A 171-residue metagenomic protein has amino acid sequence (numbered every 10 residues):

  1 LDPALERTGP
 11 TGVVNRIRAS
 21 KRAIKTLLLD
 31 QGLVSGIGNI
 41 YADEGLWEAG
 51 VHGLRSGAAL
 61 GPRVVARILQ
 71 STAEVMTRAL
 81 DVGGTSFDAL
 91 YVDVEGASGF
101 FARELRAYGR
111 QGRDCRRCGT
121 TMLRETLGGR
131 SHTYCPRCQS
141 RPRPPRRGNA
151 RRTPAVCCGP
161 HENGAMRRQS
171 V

Functional and structural regions predicted by a protein language model:
L1-E48, S56-A59, I68: Phosphate/anion-contacting hairpin/loop surfaces
Q31, G109-G112, H132: Residues immediately within or flanking Cys/His clusters that coordinate Zn2+ in small zinc-binding modules
V92-R103, R116-T120, V156: Short Cys/His-rich Zn2+-coordinating modules
A102-Q111, E125-G128: Short, flexible, mixed-charge glycine/proline-rich loop motifs that serve as phosphate/nucleic-acid-contacting
C115-C118, C135-C138: Short cysteine-rich clusters marking metal-coordination/redox-active sites
R124-E125, P144: Short, non-ligating residues that shape and space the ligands of small metal-coordination modules and catalytic
R141-P154: Short metal-binding segments enriched for Cys and/or His
M166-S170: Short, intrinsically disordered C-terminal tails of secreted or membrane-associated proteins
